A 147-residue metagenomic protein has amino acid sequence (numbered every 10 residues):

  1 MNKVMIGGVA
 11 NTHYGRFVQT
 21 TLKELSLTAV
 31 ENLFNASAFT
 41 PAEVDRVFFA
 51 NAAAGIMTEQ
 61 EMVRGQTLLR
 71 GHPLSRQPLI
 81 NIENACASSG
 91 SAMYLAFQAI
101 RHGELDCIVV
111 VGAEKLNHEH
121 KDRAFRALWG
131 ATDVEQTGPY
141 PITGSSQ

Functional and structural regions predicted by a protein language model:
M1-C86: Conserved active-site "lid/cap" helical segment
M5, A54-C107, K115, E119-H120 (+1 more regions): Conserved catalytic cysteine-centered active-site region of acyl-thioester-dependent Claisen-condensing enzymes
N35-E43, Q98-V111: Structural alpha/beta core scaffold segments of enzyme domains
